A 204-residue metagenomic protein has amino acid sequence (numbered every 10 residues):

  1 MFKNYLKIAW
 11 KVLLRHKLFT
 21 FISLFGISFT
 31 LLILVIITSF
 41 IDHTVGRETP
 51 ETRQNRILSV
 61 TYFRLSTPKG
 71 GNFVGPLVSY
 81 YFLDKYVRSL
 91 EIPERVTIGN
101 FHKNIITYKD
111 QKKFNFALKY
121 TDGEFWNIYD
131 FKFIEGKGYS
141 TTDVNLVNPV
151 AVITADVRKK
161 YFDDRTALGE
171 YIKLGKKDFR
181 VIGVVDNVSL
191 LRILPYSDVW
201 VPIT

Functional and structural regions predicted by a protein language model:
M1-Y5, V74: Juxtamembrane loop-helix boundary motifs flanking transmembrane segments in multi-pass membrane proteins
Y5-L14, F82-Y86: A short amphipathic helical element positioned immediately N-terminal to and/or at the very start of a transmembrane
L13-H16, S23, T44, V60-Y62 (+7 more regions): Generic structural signal for small/hydrophobic residues in well-ordered secondary structure, especially within
H16-T44: Short, strongly hydrophobic transmembrane alpha-helices
I37-I105: Membrane-proximal extracellular/periplasmic loop immediately following the first transmembrane helix
N55-L58, F116, K137, E170: Extracytoplasmic/periplasmic beta-strand context in beta-sandwich domains, especially the cupredoxin/COX2 CuA-binding
Y62-P76, E94-E124, G138-A151, S189 (+1 more regions): Short acidic/polar micro-motifs at solvent-exposed secondary-structure junctions
E124-G138, P149-T204: Mid-to-C-terminal secondary-structure elements that act as membrane-proximal/extracytoplasmic interface segments
